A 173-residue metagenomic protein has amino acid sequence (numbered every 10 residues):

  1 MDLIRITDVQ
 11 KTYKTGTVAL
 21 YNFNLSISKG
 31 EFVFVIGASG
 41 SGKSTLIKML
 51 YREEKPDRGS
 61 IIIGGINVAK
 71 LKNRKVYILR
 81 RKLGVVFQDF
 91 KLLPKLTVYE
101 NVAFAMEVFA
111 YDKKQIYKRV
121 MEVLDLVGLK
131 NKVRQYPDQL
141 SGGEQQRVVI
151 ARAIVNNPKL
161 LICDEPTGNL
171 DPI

Functional and structural regions predicted by a protein language model:
Y51: Helix-to-loop junction immediately C-terminal to a conserved catalytic motif
G59-N67: Conserved ABC transporter NBD signature motif
L96-F104: Short coil-to-helix segment of the ABC ATPase nucleotide-binding domain corresponding to the Q-loop/switch region
Q135-L140, E144-Q146: Conserved ABC ATPase signature
I150: Hydrophobic anchor residue at the start of the ABC signature
V155-K159: A short, proline-enriched helix->beta-strand linker immediately N-terminal to the Walker B motif in ABC-type P-loop
L161-D164: Catalytic Walker B motif of ABC-type/P-loop ATPase nucleotide-binding domains
